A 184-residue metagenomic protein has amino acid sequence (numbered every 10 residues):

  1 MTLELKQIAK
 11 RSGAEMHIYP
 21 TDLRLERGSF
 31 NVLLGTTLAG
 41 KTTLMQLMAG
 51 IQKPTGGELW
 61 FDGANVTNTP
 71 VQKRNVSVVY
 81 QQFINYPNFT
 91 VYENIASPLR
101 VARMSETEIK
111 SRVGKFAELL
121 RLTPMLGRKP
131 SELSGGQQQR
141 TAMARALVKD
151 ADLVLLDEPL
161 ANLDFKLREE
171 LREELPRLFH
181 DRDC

Functional and structural regions predicted by a protein language model:
A49: Helix-to-loop junction immediately C-terminal to a conserved catalytic motif
N65-Y80, V101, E106-S111: ABC ATPase NBD coupling module
F89-P98: Short coil-to-helix segment of the ABC ATPase nucleotide-binding domain corresponding to the Q-loop/switch region
R100, T107-M125, E174-D181: Conserved ABC ATPase "signature" region
K129-L133, Q137-Q139: Conserved ABC ATPase signature
V148-D152: A short, proline-enriched helix->beta-strand linker immediately N-terminal to the Walker B motif in ABC-type P-loop
V154-E158: Catalytic Walker B motif of ABC-type/P-loop ATPase nucleotide-binding domains
